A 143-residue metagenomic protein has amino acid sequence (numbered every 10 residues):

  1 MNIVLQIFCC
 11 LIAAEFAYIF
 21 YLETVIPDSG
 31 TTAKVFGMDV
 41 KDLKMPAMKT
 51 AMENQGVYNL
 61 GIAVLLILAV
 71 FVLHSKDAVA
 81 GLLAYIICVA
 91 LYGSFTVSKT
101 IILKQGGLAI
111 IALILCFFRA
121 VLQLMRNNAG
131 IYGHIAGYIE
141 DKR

Functional and structural regions predicted by a protein language model:
I3, L43-P46, T50-E53, L73-D77 (+1 more regions): Juxtamembrane loop-transmembrane helix junctions in multi-pass integral membrane proteins, especially the extracellular
I3-P27: N-terminal signal-anchor transmembrane alpha helix
L5-F8, G30, A69, D77-A78: A charge-rich, low-complexity, intrinsically flexible signal that marks solvent-exposed coils, linkers, repeats
E15-Y18, L22, K34-F71, A84: Core segments of alpha-helical transmembrane spans in multipass integral membrane proteins
L22-T32, V72, T96-K99, L103 (+1 more regions): Juxtamembrane transmembrane-helix termini
I67-L91, F95-G107: Transmembrane helix-loop-helix
L108-A120: Small-residue-rich segments of transmembrane alpha-helices in multi-pass membrane proteins, especially helix faces
N127-N128, H134, Y138-D141: Intrinsic-disorder-associated, low-complexity terminal segments enriched in Asp/Asn/His/Tyr and depleted of Lys/Arg
